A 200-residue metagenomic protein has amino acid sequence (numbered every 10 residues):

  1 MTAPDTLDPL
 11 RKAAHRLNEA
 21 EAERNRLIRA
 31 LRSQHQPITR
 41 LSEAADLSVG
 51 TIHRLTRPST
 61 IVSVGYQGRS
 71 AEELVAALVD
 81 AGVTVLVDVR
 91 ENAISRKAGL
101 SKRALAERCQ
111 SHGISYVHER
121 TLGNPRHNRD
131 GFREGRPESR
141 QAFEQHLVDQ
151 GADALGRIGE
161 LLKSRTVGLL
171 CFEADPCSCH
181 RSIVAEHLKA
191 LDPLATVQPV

Functional and structural regions predicted by a protein language model:
M1, P37-T39: Soluble, non-transmembrane alpha-helical interaction regions
T2-L17: Short, Lys/Arg-enriched N-terminal segment that forms or immediately precedes the first helix of a structured domain
N18-Q36: Short, amphipathic alpha-helical "recognition" segments used to contact nucleic acids or chromatin
R32, A45, T56-R57: DNA major-groove recognition helix of helix-turn-helix
L41-E43: Short alpha-helical "recognition helix" segments of helix-turn-helix
I52-R54: Key DNA-contacting residues within the recognition helix of helix-turn-helix
R57-V200: Residues lining hydrophobic/aromatic ligand-binding pockets adjacent to catalytic sites
